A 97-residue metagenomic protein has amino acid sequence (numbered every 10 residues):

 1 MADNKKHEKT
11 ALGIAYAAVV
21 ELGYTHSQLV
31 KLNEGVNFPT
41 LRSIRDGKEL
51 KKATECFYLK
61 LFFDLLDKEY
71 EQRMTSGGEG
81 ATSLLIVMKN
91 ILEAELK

Functional and structural regions predicted by a protein language model:
M1-G23, L32: A short, Lys/Arg-rich alpha-helix, primarily the initiator
A17-E21, K60-L61, V87: Short, hydrophobic/amphipathic alpha-helical patches that form generic packing surfaces within helical domains
H26-S27, C56: Helix-turn-helix DNA-binding elements, focusing on the entry/boundary residues of the two helices that contact DNA
V30, F38-R42, L85: Short, well-structured alpha-helical segments
G35-K51: Recognition helix of helix-turn-helix/homeodomain-like DNA-binding domains that insert into the DNA major groove
P39-R42, F62-F63, D67: Acidic, low-complexity, intrinsically disordered interaction modules
G47-F62: Short, basic-rich loop-to-helix N-cap that marks the start of a DNA-contacting helix
K68-K97: Short, charged recognition helix plus adjacent turn of helix-turn-helix-like nucleic-acid-binding domains
